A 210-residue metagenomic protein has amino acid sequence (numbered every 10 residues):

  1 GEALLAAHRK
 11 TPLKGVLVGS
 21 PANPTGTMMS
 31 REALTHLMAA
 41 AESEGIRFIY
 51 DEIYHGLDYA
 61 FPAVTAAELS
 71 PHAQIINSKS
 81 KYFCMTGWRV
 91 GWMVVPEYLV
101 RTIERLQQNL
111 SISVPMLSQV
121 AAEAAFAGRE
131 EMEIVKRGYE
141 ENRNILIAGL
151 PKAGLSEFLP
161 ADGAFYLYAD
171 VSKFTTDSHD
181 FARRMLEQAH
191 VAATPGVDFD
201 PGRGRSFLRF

Functional and structural regions predicted by a protein language model:
G1-F210: PLP-dependent class I/II
